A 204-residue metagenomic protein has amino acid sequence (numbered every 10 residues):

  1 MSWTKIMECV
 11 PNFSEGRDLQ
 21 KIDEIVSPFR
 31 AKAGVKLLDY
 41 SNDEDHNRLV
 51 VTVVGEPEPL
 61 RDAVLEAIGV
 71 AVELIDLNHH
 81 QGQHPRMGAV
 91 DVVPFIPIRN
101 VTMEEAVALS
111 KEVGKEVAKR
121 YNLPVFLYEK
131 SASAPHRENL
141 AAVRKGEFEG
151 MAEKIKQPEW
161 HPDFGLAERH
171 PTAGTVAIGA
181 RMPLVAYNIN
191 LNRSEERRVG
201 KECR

Functional and structural regions predicted by a protein language model:
S2-T4, I25-V50: N-terminal glycine-rich anion-binding loops that anchor highly charged ligand groups
W3-D18, I178-N192: Short glycine-/aliphatic-rich beta-strand segments at the starts of folded cytosolic domains
F13-K32, V54-I75: N-terminal low-complexity, intrinsically disordered segments
D39-E56, Q83-I98: Short, charge-patterned binding micro-sites
V54-P59, T102-M103, S194: Helix N-cap motif at beta-to-alpha junctions
D62-K130: A generic, well-ordered mixed alpha/beta core segment in the N-terminal half of proteins
E129, A134-A186: Aromatic/basic-lined ligand-recognition segments that form π-stacking hydrophobic pockets flanked by Lys/Arg to engage
R197-C203: Conserved small/polar residues in nucleotide/adenosyl-binding loops
